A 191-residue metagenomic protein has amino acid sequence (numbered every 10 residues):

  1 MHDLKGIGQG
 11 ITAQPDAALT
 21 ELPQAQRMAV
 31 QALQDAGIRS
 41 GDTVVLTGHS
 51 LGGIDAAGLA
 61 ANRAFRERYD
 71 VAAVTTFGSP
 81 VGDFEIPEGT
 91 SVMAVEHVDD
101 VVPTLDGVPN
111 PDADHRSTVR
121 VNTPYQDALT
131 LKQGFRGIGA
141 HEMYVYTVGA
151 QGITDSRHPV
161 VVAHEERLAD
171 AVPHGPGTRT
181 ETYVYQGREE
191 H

Functional and structural regions predicted by a protein language model:
M1-R27, Y69-A73, S79-H191: Lipolytic serine-hydrolase domain surface
M28-G41: Conserved acidic catalytic loop of the alpha/beta-hydrolase fold
I38-G41, R66-D70: Short helix-terminating capping/connector loops at secondary-structure junctions
S40-T43, T90: Short coil/turn segments at beta-strand junctions that form active-site/ligand-binding loops
T47-A56: Gly/Ala-rich beta-loop-alpha elbow adjacent to hydrolase catalytic centers
A56-A57, I86: Short glycine-/acidic-enriched loop or helix-start segments at secondary-structure transitions that form or flank
G58-N62: Active-site signature of alpha/beta-hydrolase-fold catalytic machinery across serine- and Asp/Cys-nucleophile hydrolases
